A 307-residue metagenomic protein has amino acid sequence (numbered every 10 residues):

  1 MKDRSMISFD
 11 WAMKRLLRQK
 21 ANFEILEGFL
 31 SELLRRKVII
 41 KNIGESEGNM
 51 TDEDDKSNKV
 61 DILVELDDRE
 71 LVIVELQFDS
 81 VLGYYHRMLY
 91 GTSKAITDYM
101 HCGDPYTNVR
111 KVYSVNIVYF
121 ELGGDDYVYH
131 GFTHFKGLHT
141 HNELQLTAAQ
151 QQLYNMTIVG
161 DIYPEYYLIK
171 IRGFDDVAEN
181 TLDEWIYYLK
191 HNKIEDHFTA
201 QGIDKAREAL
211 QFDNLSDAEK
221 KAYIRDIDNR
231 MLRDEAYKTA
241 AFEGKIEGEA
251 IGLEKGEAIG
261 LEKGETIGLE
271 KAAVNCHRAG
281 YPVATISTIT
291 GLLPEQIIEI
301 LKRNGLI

Functional and structural regions predicted by a protein language model:
M1-I307: Elongated, amphipathic alpha-helical interaction scaffolds
